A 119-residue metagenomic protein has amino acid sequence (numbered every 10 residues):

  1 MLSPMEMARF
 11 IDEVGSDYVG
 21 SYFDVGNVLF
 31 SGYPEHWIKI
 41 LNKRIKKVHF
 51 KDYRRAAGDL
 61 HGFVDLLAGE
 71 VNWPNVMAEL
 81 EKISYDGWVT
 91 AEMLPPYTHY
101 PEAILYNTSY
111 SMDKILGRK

Functional and structural regions predicted by a protein language model:
M1: Acceptor-substrate binding/catalytic loop of class I
P4-V19, L29-K119: Histidine-acidic metal/acid-base catalytic patches
D24: Active-site glycine-centered loops adjacent to acidic/histidine catalytic or metal-binding residues that shape
